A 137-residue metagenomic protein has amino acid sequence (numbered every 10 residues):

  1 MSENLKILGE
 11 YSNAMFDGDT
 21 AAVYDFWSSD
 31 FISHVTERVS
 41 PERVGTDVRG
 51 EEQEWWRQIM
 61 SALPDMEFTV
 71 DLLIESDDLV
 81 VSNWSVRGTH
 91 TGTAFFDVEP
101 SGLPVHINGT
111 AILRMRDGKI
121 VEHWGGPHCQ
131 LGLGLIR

Functional and structural regions predicted by a protein language model:
M1-R137: C-terminal and inter-domain tail/linker signature
